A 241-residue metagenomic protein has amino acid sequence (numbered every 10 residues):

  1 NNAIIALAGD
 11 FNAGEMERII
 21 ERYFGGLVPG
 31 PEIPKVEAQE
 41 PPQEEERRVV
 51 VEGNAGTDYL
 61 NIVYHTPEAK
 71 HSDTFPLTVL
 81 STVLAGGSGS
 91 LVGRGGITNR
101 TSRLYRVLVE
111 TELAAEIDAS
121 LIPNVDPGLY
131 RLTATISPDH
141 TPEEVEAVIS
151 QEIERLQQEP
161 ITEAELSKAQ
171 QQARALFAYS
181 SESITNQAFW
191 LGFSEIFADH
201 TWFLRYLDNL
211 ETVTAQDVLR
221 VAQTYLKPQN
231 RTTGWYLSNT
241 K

Functional and structural regions predicted by a protein language model:
N1, G26-H71, V92-E143, E165-Q172 (+3 more regions): Non-catalytic beta-strand/loop surface segments
N1-Y23, G56, N230: Non-catalytic, conformational "gating/processing" segments within enzyme and secreted inhibitor domains
A13-E17, S72, P142-E144: Extracytoplasmic/secreted cell-surface and envelope-processing proteins
I20, G53-A55, L84-S88, E116-V125 (+2 more regions): Scaffold signal of the M16-like zinc-metallopeptidase fold and its non-catalytic homologs
Y23-P31, S150-I161: A common structural junction motif
Q157, S167-A169, T201-L204: C-terminal soluble interaction/assembly domains
